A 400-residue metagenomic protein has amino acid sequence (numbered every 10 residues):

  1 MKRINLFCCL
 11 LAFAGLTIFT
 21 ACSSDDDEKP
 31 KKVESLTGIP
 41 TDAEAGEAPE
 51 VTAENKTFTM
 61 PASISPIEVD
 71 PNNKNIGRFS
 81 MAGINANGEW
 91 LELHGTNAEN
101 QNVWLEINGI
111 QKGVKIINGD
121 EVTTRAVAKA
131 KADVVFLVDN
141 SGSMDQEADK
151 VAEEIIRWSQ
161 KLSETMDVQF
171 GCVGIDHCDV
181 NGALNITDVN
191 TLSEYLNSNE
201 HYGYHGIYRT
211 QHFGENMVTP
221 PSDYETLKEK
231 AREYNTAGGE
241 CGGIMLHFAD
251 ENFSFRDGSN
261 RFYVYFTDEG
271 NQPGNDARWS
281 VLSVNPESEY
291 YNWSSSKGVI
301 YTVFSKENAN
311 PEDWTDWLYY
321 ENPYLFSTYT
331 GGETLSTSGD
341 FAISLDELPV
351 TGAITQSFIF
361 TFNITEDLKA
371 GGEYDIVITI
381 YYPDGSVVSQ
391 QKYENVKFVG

Functional and structural regions predicted by a protein language model:
M1-C9: Bacterial N-terminal signal peptides that target proteins for export
R3, G15-A45, L345: Bacterial Sec-dependent N-terminal signal peptides
N5-L6, F19, I175, N252: Mature extracytoplasmic/luminal segments of secretory-pathway proteins
C9-L10, S23: Secreted/luminal cysteine- and crosslink-motif detector
L11-A14, I175: Core hydrophobic alpha-helical transmembrane segments of single-pass membrane proteins
V33-S357, T365-K369, E373, Y382-V399: Divalent cation-coordinating acidic motifs and surrounding scaffolds that mediate Ca2+/Mg2+/Mn2+/Zn2+-dependent binding
F360: Small, basic N-terminal interaction modules of short regulatory proteins
V377-T379: Extracellular recognition modules
